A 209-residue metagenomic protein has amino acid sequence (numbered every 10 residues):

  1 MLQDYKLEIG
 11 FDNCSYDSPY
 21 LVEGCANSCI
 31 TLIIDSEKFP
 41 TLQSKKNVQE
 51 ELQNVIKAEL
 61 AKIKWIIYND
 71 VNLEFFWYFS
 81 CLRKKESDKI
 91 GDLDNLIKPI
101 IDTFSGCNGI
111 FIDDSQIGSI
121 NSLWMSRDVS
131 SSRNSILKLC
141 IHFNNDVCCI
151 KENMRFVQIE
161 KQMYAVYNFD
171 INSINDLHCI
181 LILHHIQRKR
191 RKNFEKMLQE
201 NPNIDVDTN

Functional and structural regions predicted by a protein language model:
M1-N209: Acidic, proline/glycine-enriched N-terminal capping motif
